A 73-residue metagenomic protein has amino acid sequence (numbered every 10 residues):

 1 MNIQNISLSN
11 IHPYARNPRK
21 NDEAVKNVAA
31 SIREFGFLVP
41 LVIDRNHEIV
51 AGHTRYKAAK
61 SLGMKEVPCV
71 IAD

Functional and structural regions predicted by a protein language model:
M1-D73: Short, charged/polar connector segments at secondary-structure boundaries
